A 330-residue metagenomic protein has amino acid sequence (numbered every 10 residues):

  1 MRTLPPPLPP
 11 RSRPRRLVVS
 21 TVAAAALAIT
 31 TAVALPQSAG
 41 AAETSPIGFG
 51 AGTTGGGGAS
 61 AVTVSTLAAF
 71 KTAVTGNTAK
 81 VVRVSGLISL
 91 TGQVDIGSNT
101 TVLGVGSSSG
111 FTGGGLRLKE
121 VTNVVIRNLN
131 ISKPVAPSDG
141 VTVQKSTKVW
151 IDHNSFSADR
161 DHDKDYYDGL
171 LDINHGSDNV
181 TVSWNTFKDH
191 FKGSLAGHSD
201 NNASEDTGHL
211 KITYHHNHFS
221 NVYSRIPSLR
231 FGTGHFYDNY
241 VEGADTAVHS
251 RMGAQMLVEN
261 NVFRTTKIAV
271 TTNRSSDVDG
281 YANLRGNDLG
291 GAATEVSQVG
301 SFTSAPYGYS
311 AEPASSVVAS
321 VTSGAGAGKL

Functional and structural regions predicted by a protein language model:
M1-A41: Secretory targeting and sorting signals
A42-G58, I96-S98, R160-K164, K188-K192 (+1 more regions): Post-signal peptide N-terminal regions of Sec-secreted extracellular proteins
I47-R83: Acidic Gly/Asp/Thr-rich repetitive segments characteristic of extracellular carbohydrate-active and adhesion proteins
K71-T78, G86-L103, S109-N128, S132-T147 (+1 more regions): Extracellular beta-strand-rich solenoid/capping regions of secreted or surface-exposed proteins that bind or remodel
Q93-I96, G110, G114-E120, S138-K145 (+6 more regions): Glycine-rich beta-solenoid repeat tracts in large extracellular/virion proteins
N99-V105, T122-K133, K145-D161, S177-H198 (+4 more regions): Right-handed parallel beta-helix
S228-F231, D238-V241, D245-L330: Extracellular beta-rich repeat passengers
